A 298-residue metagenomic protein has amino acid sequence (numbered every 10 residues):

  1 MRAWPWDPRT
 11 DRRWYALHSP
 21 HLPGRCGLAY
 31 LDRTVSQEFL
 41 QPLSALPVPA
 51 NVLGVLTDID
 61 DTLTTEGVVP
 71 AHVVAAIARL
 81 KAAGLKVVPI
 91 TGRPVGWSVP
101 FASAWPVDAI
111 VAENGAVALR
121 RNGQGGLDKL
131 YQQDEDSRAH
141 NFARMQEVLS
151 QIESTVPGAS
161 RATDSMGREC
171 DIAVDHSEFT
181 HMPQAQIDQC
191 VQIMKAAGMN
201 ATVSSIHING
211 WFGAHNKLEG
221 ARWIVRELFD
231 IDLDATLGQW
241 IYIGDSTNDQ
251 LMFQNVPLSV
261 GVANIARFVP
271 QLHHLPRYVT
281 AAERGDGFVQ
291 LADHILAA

Functional and structural regions predicted by a protein language model:
M1, R12-T57: Non-catalytic pre-domain segments flanking phosphatase-related domains
D32, A45-L46, A50, P70 (+1 more regions): Mg2+-dependent phosphoryl-transfer enzymes with acidic/Ser/Thr/Gly-rich catalytic loops
L40, V68-D164: Active-site phosphate-binding/coordination module
G54-L56, A109, I241: Hydrophobic "anchor" residues on beta-strands that sit immediately upstream of conserved functional sites
W105-P106, N114, A197, N255-V256 (+1 more regions): Short, structured coil segments at secondary-structure junctions
Q151-N255: Conserved acidic, metal-coordinating active-site core of Asp-based, Mg2+-dependent phosphoryl-transfer enzymes
